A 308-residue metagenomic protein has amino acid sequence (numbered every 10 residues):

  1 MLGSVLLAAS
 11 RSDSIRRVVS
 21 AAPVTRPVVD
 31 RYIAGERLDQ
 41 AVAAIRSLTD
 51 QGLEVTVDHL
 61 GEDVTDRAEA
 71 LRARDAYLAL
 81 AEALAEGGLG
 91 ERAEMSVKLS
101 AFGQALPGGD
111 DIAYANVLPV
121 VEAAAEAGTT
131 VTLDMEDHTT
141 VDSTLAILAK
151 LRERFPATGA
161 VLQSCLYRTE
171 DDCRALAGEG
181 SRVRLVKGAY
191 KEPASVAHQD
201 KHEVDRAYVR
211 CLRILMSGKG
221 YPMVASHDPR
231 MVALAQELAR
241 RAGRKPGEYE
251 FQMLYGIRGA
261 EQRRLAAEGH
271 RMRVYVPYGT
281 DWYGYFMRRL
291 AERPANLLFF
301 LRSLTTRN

Functional and structural regions predicted by a protein language model:
M1-N308: Positively charged, amphipathic and often flexible ligand-engagement surfaces
